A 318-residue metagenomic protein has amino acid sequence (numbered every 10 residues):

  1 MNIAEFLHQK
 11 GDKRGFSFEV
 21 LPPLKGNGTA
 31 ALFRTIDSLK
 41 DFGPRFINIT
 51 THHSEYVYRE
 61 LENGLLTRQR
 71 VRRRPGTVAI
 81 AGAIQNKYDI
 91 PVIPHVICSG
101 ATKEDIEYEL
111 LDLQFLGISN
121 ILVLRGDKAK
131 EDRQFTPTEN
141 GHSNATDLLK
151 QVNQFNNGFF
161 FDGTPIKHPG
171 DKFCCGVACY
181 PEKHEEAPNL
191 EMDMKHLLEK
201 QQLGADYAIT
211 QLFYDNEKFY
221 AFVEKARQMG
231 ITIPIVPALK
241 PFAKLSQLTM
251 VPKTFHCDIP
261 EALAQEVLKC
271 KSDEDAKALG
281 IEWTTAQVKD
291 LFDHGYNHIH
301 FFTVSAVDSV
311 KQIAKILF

Functional and structural regions predicted by a protein language model:
M1-I49: Conserved N-terminal beta1-alpha1 strand-loop-helix module at the mouth
N2-L7, G28-T29, R72-A81, T102-I106 (+4 more regions): Active-site-adjacent beta->alpha loops and helix N-cap segments on the catalytic face of soluble alpha/beta enzymes
G15-F33, P91-E104, C174-M192, L268-W283: Active-site mouth loops of central-metabolism enzymes
E19, I47, L113, K200 (+3 more regions): Conserved, mostly hydrophobic/aromatic
V20-P23, T50-S54, H95-S99, G126-K128 (+5 more regions): Active-site beta-loop-alpha junctions enriched in small/polar residues
P23, F42-P75, A129-E139, A205-F219 (+1 more regions): Glycine-rich, proline-tolerant flexible connector loops at the mouths of alpha/beta enzymes
G126, E139-K172, V177-E186, D193 (+4 more regions): Active-site pocket-lining/capping segments in soluble small-molecule metabolic enzymes
